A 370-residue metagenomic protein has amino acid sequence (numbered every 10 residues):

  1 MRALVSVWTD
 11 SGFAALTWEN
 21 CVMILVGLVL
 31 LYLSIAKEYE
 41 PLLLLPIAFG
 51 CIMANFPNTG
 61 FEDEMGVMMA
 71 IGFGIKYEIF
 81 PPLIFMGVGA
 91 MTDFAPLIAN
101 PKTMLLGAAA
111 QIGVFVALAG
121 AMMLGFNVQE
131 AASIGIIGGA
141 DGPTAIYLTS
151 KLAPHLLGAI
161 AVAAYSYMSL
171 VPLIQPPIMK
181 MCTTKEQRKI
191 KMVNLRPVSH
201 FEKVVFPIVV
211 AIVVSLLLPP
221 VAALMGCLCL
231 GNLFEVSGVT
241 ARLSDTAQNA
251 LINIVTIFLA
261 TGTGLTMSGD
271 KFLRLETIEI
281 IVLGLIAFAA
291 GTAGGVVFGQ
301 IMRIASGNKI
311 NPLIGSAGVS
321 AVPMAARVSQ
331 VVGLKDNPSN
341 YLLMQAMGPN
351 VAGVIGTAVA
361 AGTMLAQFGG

Functional and structural regions predicted by a protein language model:
M1-G66: N-terminal alpha-helical transmembrane segments of multi-pass membrane transport and channel/translocase proteins
L30, M53, G74-I98, G231-F234 (+1 more regions): Hydrophobic transmembrane alpha-helices of secondary-active transporters and Na+-translocating membrane complexes
A36-L44, F61-G72, M91-L106, T240-N249 (+3 more regions): Interfacial helix-loop-helix linkers and transmembrane-helix boundary segments in multi-pass membrane proteins
Y77, F85-M91, L106-V116, G120 (+3 more regions): Alpha-helical membrane segments and immediately flanking helix-loop junctions that form or couple to the substrate/ion
L97-L118, S268-G295, A346-N350: Entry/N-cap segments of selected transmembrane alpha helices and their immediately preceding amphipathic helices
H155-L173, L283-G291, I314-G315: Alpha-helical transmembrane segments
S166-V239: Membrane-embedded hairpin module used as a gating/binding unit in multi-pass transport and secretion proteins
A211-G295: Transmembrane helical segments that form the transport core of multi-pass membrane transport proteins
